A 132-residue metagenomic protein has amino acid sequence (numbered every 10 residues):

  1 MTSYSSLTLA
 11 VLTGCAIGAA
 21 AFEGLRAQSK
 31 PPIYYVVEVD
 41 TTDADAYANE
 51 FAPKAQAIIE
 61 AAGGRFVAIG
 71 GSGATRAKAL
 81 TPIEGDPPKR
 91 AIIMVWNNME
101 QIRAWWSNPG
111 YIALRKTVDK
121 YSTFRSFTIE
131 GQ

Functional and structural regions predicted by a protein language model:
M1-V11: Bacterial N-terminal signal peptides that target proteins for export
G14-I93, N97-S107, E130-Q132: Short S/T/G/P-rich N-terminal loop/turn motif that feeds into the first structured element of a domain
G63-G64, R115-S122: A short, aromatic/hydrophobic, helix- or strand-capping loop or linear motif that either lines the entrance/gate
R103-W106, A113-V118: Short, exposed beta-strand-loop hairpins at the edges of beta-sheets in extracellular/periplasmic proteins
D119-Q132: C-terminal end-helix/capping segment
